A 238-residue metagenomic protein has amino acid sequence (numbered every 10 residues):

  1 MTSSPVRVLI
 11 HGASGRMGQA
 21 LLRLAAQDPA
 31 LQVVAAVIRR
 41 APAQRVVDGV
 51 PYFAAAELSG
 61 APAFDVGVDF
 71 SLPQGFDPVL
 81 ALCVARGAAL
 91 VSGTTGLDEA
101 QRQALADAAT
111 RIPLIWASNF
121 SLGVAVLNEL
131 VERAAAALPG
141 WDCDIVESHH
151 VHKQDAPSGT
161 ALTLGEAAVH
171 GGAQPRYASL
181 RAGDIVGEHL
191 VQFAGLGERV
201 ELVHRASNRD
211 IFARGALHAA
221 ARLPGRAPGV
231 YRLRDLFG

Functional and structural regions predicted by a protein language model:
S4-V8: Extreme N-terminal starter segment of soluble prokaryotic enzymes
L9-P62, Q74, P139-G238: C-terminal substrate-binding/catalytic lobe of Rossmann-fold NAD(P)-dependent oxidoreductases
V34, F53, V91, P113-I115: Structural detector of well-ordered beta-strand residues that form the stable sheet scaffold of enzyme domains
L58-S59, T95-D98, N119-F120: Short, acidic/turn-prone active-site loops that include or flank metal/cofactor- and phosphate-binding residues
G60-V66, F70, Q74-G93, A104: Rossmann-fold NAD(P) dinucleotide-binding segment
A81, T94-L114, A125, E132-R133: Rossmann-fold NAD(P)-binding glycine/threonine-rich loop
A89, A104-S121, A135-C143: Rossmann-fold dehydrogenase core element
V126-L138, A156: Rossmann-like NAD(P)H-binding beta-loop-alpha module
